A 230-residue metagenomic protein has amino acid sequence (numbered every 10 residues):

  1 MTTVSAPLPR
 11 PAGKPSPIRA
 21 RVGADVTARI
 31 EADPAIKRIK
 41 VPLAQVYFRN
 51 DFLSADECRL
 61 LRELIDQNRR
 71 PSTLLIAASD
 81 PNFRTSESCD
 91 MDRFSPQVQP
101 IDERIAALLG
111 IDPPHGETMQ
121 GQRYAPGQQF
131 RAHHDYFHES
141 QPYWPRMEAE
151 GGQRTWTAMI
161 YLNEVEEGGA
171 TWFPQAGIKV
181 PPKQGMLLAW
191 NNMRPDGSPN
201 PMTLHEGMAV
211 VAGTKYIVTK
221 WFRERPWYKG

Functional and structural regions predicted by a protein language model:
M1-A189, M193-G230: Fe(II)/2-oxoglutarate oxygenase catalytic core
